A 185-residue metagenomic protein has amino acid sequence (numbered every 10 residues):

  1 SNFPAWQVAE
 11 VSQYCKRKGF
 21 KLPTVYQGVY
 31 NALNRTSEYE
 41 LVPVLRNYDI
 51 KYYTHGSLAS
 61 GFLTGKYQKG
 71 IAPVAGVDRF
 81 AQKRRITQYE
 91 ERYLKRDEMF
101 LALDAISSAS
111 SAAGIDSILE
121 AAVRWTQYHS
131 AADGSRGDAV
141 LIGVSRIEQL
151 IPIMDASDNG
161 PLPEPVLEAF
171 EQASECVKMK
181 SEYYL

Functional and structural regions predicted by a protein language model:
S1-E40: Glycine/proline-rich, positively charged, aromatic-decorated active-site loop/lid region on the catalytic face
P4, V29-N34, G56-Y67, W125 (+1 more regions): Glycine-rich beta-alpha junction loops
C15-L22, A113-G114, G160-L162: Short helix-capping segments at alpha-helix termini
K21-Q27, D49-Y53, A139-L141: Structural preference for beta-strand elements that scaffold enzyme active sites
Y26, L45, Y52-H55, I106 (+4 more regions): Conserved, mostly hydrophobic/aromatic
T36-Y52: Basic phosphate/pyrophosphate-binding loop/patch that engages nucleotide-derived ligands
Y48-A112, E182-L185: Glycine-rich, positively charged active-site loop/lid region within alpha/beta enzyme cores that binds and organizes
Q82, Q88-N159: Conserved short secondary-structure transition element at the edge of the structured enzyme core that lines
